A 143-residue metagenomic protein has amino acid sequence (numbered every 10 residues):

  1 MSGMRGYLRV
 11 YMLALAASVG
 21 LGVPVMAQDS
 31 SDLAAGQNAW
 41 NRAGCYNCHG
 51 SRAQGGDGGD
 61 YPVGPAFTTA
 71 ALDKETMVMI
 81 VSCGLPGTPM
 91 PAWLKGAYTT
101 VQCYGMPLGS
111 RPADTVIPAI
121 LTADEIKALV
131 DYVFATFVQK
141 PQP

Functional and structural regions predicted by a protein language model:
S2-M12: Bacterial N-terminal signal peptides that target proteins for export
V10-G22: Bacterial N-terminal signal peptides
G20-N41, G56, I117-P118, F137 (+1 more regions): Electrostatic cytochrome c docking/interface patches
S31, A35, L72, T76 (+3 more regions): Extracytoplasmic/secreted proteins, especially bacterial periplasmic and envelope-associated proteins
G36, R42-R52, V81, L129-V133: The canonical Cys-X-X-Cys-His
Q37, G50-P118: Gly/Gly-Pro-rich "capping" loops immediately C-terminal to redox-active cysteine motifs in periplasmic/lumenal
C45, P86-P89, V138: Generic structural signal for secondary-structure transition and capping sites
V101-P143: C-terminal capping alpha-helices of c-type cytochrome domains
